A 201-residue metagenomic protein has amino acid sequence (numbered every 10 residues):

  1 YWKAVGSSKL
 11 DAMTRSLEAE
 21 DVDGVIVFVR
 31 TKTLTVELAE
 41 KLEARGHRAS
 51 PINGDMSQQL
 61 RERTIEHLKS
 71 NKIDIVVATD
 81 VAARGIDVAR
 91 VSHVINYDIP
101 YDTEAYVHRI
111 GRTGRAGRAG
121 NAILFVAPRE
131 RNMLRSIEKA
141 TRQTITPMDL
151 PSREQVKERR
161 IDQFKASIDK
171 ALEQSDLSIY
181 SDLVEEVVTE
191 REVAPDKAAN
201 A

Functional and structural regions predicted by a protein language model:
Y1-E43, D182-E186: Conserved interdomain hinge at the start of the Helicase C-terminal
K9, L34, D102, E130-M133 (+1 more regions): Short phosphate-engaging motifs
V29, G54, D80, Y106 (+2 more regions): Proline- and acidic/polar-enriched loop/turn elements at helix boundaries
K32, S57, A83, S152-R153: Positions that flank functional sites
E40-Q143: Conserved RecA-like helicase motor core of SF1/SF2 enzymes
R118-A201: Arginine-glycine-biased low-complexity disordered regions
